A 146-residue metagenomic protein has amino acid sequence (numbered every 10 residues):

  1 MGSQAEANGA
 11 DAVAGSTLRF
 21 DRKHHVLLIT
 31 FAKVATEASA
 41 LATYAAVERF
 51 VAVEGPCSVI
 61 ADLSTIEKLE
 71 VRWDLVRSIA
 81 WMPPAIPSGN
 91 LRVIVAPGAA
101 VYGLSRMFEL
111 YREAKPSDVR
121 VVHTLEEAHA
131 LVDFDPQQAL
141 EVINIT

Functional and structural regions predicted by a protein language model:
G2-T146: Amphipathic, Lys/Arg-enriched alpha-helical "gate/interface" segment within cytosolic domains that mediates
